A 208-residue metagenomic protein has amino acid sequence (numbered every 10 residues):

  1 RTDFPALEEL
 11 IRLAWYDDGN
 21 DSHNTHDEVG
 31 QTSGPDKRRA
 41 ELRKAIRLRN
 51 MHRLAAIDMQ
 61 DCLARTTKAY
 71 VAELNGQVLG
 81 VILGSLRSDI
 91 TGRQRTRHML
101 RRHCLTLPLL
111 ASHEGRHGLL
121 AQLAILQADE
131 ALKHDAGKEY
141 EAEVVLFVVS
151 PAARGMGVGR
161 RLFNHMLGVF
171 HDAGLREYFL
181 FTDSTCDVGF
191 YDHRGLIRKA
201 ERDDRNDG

Functional and structural regions predicted by a protein language model:
R1-E9, Y16-S22, L86-R87: A short beta-loop-alpha structural element at the N-terminal edge of CoA-dependent acyl/N-acetyltransferase catalytic
I11, N20-N75, L83, L132-K133: Active-site rim helix/loop that mediates acceptor-substrate recognition in acyltransferases
V71, Q77-L86, E141-V148: Conserved beta-strand in the GNAT
S88-A142, R205-G208: Conserved acyl-donor/pantetheine-binding loop and adjacent beta-alpha core of acyl/acetyltransferases and related
E130, R160, D172, S184-E201: Conserved active-site alpha-helix within GNAT-family acetyltransferase domains
E141-A142, F170-D183: Conserved GNAT acetyl-CoA-binding A-motif
V145-R154, F179-G189, D204-D207: Conserved beta-strand-loop-alpha-helix junction that forms the acyl-donor binding cleft
V149, G155-G168, H193: Conserved acetyl-CoA-binding loop-helix of GNAT-fold acetyltransferases
